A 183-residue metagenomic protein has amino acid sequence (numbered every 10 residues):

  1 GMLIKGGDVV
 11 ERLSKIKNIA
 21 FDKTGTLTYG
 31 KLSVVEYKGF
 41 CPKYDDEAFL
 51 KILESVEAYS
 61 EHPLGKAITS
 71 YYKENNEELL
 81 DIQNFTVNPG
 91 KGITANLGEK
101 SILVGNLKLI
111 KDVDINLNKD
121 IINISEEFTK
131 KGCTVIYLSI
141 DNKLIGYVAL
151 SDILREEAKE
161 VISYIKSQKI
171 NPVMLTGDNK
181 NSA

Functional and structural regions predicted by a protein language model:
M2: Conserved catalytic-site loops of classical short-chain dehydrogenases/reductases
K5-A183: Cytosolic catalytic headpiece
